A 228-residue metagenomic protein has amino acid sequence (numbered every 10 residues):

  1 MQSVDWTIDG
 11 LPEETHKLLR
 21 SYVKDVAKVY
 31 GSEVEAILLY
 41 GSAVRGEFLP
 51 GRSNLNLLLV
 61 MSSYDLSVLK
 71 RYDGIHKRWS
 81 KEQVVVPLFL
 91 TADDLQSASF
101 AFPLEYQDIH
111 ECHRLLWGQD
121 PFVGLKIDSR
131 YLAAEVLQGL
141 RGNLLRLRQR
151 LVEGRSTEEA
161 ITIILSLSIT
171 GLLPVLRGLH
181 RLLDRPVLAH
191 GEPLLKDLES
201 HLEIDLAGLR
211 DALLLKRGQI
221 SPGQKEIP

Functional and structural regions predicted by a protein language model:
M1-L38: Helical scaffold of the NTase/Pol beta-like nucleotidyltransferase catalytic core
Q2-G10, E14, L69, D73-T162: Conserved NTP/Mg2+-binding pocket subregion across the NTase superfamily
Y22, Y72-I75, L194: A general structural detector for well-ordered alpha-helical segments in enzyme core domains, enriched
V34, D65, Q83-P87, W117 (+2 more regions): Secondary-structure boundary/capping signal
L38-G74, V86-T91: Catalytic metal-binding acidic patch
K126, R130-P228: Conserved nucleotidyltransferase catalytic core and NTase-mimicking acidic/glycine-rich helix/loop elements in nucleic
